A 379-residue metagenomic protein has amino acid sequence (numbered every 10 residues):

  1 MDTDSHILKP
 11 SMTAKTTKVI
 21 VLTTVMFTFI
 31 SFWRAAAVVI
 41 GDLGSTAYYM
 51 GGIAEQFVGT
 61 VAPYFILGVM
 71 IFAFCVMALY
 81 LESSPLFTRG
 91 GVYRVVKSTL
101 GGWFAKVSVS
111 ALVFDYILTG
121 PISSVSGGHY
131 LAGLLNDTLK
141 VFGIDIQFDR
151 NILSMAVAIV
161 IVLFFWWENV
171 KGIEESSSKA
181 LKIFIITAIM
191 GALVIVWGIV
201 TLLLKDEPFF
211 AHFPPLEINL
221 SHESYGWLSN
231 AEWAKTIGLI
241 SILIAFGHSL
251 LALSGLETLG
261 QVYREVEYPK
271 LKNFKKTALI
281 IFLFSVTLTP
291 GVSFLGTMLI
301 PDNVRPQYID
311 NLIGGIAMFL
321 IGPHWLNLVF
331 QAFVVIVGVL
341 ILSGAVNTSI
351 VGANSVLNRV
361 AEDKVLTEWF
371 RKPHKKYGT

Functional and structural regions predicted by a protein language model:
M1-M50, P85, R94, G102 (+2 more regions): Membrane-interface "cap" regions at the ends of multi-pass membrane proteins
S11-K18, A78-F104, V125-I144, K171 (+4 more regions): Flexible loop linkers connecting adjacent transmembrane helices in multi-pass alpha-helical membrane transporters
F27-A47, I161-F164, L220-L279, F330 (+1 more regions): Hydrophobic, membrane-embedded alpha-helices of multi-pass small-molecule transporters
G51-A111, P121-I161, F282-V286, P290: Extracellular loop-to-transmembrane helix junctions
L81, G198-H212, K276-F319: Extracellular/periplasmic helix-exit of transmembrane alpha-helices
L81-L86, V107, I161-I186, Q261-E267: Membrane-water interface regions at transmembrane-helix termini and the short interhelical loops of multi-pass membrane
G102-A105, Q147-I159, E265-T289, N358-T379: Loop-to-transmembrane helix boundary motifs in multi-pass membrane proteins
I185-S254, L283, L299-N303: Helix-loop-helix junctions that connect adjacent transmembrane segments in multi-pass membrane transporters
